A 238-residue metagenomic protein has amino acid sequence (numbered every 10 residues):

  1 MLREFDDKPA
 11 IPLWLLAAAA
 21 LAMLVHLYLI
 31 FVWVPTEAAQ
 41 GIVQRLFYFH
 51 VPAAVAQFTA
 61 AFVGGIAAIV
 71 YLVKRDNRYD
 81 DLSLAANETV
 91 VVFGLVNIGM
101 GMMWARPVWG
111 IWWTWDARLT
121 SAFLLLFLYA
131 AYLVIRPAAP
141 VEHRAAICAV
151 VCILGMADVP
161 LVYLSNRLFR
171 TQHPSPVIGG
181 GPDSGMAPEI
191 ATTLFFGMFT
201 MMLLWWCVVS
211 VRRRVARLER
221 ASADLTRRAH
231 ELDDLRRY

Functional and structural regions predicted by a protein language model:
M1-Y238: Polytopic transmembrane helical bundles with strong interfacial aromatic enrichment
